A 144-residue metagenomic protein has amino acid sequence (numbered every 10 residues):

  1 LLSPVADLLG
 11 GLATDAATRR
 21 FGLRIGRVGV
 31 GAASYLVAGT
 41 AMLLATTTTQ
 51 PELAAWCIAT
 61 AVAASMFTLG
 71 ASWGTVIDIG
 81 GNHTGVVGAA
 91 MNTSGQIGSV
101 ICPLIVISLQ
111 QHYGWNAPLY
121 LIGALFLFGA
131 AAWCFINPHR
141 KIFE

Functional and structural regions predicted by a protein language model:
L1, V5, A59, A63 (+1 more regions): Transmembrane alpha-helical cores of Major Facilitator Superfamily
L1-A17: Transmembrane alpha-helices of Major Facilitator/SLC transporters
A13-T14, T18, I105-G114: Interfacial helix-cap and linker-helix signal at transmembrane-aqueous boundaries of multi-pass secondary transporters
T18-R20, T75-G85: Paired intracellular helix-loop junctions of major facilitator superfamily
L23-G29, S108-L125: A membrane-interface helix-boundary motif in multi-pass transporters
R24-S72: C-terminal transmembrane helical hairpin of 12-TM major facilitator-type secondary transporters
G26, H83-A90: Cytoplasmic loop-to-transmembrane helix junctions
A41-T46, G123-E144: Multi-pass alpha-helical transporter architecture, strongest for 12-TM Major Facilitator/SLC carriers used
